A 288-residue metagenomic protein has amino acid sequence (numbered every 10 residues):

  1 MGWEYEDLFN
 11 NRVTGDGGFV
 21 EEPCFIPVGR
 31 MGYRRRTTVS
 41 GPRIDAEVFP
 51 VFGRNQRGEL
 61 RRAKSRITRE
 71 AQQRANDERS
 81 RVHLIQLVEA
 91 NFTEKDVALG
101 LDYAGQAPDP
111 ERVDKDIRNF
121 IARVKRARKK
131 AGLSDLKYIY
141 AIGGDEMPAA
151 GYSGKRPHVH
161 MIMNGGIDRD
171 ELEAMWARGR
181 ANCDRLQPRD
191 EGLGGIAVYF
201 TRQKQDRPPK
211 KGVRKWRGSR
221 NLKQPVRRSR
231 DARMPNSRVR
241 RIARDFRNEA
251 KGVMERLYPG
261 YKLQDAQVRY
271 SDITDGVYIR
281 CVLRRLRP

Functional and structural regions predicted by a protein language model:
M1-K155, G165-P288: Right-hand nucleic-acid polymerase module
H158: Conserved, short, structured surface segments that act as functional micro-motifs
